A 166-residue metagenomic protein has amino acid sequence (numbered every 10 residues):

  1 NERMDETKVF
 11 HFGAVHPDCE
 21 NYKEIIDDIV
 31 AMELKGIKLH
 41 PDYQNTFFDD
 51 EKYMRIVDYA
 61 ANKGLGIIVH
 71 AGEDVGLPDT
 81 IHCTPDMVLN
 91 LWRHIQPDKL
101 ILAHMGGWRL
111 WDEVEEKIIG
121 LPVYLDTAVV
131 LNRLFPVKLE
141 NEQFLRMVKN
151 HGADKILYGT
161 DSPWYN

Functional and structural regions predicted by a protein language model:
N1-V69, E73-V75, D79-H82, N132: Active-site gating/metal-coordination segments in enzymes
V9-G13, K35-L39, I67-V69, L100-A103 (+2 more regions): Hydrophobic faces of well-ordered beta-strands that scaffold small-molecule active sites in alpha/beta enzyme cores
C19-K23, D50, P85, W108-W111 (+1 more regions): Structural motif corresponding to alpha-helix initiation and N-cap regions
E24-D28, K52-I56, M87-N90, E113-K117 (+1 more regions): A short acidic, amphipathic alpha-helical/loop segment
A31-G36, Y59-G66, H94-K99, I118-D126 (+1 more regions): Glycine-enriched alpha-helix->loop->beta-strand junction motifs that scaffold or abut catalytic
Q44-D50, K99-W108, R133-K138: Active-site glycine- and acidic-residue-rich loops that bind and position anionic ligands or nucleotide-like cofactors
I67, P78-D79, T84-W92, L110-W111 (+1 more regions): Conserved N-terminal glycine/acidic-rich loop preference
G106-N166: H/E-rich (His + Asp/Glu) clusters that bind or coordinate divalent metals
